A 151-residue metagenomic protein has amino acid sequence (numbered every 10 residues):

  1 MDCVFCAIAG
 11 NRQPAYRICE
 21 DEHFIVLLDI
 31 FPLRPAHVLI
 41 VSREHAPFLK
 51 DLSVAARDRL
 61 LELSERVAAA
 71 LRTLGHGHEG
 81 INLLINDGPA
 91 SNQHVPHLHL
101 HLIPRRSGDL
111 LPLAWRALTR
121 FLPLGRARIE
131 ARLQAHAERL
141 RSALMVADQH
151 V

Functional and structural regions predicted by a protein language model:
M1-V151: HIT superfamily nucleotide-processing domains
